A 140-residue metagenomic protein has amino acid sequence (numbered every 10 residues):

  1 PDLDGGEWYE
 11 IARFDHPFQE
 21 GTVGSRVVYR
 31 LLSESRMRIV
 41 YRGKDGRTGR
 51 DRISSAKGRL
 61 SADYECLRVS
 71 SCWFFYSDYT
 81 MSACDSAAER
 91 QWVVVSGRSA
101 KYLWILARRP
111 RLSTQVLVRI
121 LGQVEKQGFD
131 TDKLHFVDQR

Functional and structural regions predicted by a protein language model:
P1-R140: A beta-rich soluble binding module of mature secreted/lumenal proteins
